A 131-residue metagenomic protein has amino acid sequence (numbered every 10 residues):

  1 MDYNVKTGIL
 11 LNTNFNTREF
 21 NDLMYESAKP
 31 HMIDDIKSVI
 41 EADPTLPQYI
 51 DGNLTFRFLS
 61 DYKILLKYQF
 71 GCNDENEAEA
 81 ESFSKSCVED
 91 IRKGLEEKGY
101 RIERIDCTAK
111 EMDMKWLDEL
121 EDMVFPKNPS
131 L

Functional and structural regions predicted by a protein language model:
M1-A28: Short, extreme N-terminal segment that most often corresponds to the first beta-strand
Y3, G8-I9, P44-L66: Short edge beta-strands and adjacent turn/loop segments
N14-N16, Q69-D74, F125-P129: Secondary-structure transition/turn motif
E26-T45: Short amphipathic alpha-helix segments
I36, F83-G99: Short, non-transmembrane amphipathic alpha-helical segments
F58-S82: Acidic, low-complexity, intrinsically disordered interaction modules
K93-E111: Conserved short beta-strand edge segments in small beta-sheet-based binding/regulatory domains
M112-P129: Short, low-order "capping/linker" segments at domain edges
